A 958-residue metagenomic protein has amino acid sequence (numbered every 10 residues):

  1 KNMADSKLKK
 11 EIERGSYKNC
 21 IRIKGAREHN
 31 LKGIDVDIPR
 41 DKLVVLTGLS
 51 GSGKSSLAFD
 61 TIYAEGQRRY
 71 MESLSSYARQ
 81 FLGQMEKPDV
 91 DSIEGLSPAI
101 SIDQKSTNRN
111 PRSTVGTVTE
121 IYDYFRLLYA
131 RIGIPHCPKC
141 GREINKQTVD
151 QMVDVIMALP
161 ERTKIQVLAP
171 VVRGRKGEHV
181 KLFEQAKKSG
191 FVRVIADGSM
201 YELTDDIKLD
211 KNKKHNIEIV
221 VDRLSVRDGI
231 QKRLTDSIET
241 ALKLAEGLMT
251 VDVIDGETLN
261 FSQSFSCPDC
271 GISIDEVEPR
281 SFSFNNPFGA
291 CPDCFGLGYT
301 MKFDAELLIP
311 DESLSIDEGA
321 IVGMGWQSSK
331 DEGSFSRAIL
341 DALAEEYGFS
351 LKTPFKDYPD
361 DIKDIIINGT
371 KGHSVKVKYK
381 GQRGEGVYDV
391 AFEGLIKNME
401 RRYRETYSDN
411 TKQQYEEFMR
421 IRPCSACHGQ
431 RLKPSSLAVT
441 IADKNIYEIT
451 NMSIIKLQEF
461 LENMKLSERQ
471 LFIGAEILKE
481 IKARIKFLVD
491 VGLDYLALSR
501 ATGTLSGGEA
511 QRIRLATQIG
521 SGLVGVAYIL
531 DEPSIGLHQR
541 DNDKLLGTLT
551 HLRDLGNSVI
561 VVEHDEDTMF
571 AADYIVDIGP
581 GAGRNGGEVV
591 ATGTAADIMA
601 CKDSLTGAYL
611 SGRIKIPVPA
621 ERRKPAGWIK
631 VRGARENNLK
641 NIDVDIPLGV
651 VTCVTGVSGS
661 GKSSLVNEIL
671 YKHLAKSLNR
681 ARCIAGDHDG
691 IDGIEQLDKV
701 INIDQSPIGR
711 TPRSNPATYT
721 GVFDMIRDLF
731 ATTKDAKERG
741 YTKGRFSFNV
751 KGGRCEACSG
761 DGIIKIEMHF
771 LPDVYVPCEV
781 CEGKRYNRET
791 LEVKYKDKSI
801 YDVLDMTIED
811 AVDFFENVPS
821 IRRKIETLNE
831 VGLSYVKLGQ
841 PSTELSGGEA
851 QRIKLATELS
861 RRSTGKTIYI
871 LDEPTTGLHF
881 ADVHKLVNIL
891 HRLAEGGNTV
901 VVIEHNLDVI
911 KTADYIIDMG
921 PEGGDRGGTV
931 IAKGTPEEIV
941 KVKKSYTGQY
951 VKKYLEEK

Functional and structural regions predicted by a protein language model:
K1-K958: Conserved phosphate-binding elements of NTP-dependent enzyme cores
